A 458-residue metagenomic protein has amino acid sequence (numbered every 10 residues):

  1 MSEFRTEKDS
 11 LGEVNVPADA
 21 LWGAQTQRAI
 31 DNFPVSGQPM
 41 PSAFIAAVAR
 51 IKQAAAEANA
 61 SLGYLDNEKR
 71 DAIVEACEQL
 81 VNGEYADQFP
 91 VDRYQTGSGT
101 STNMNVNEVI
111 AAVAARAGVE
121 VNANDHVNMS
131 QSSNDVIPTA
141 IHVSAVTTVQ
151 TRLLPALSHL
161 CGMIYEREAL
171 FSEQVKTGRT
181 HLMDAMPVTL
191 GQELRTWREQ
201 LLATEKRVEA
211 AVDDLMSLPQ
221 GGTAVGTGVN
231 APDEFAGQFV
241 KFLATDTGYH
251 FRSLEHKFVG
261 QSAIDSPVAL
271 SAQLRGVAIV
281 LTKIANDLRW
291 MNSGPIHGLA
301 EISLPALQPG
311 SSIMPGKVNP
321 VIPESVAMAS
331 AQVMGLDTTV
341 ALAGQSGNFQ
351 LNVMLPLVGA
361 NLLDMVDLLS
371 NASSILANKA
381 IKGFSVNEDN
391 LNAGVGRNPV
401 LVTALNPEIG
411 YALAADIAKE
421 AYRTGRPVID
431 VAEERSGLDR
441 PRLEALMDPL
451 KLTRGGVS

Functional and structural regions predicted by a protein language model:
M1-S458: Conserved, well-structured ligand/cofactor-binding cores
